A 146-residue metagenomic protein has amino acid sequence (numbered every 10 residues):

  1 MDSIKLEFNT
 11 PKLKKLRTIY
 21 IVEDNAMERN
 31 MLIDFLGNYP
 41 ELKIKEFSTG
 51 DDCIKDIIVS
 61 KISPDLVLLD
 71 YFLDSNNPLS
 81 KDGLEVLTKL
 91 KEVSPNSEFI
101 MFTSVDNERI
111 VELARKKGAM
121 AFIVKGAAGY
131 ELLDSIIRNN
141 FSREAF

Functional and structural regions predicted by a protein language model:
M1-Y20, N25-M31, Y130-F146: Non-catalytic signal-transmission and effector/linker regions of two-component phosphorelay proteins
A26-D51: Two-component/phosphorelay signaling modules centered on CheY-like receiver
E46-L66, D70, D74-S75: Acidic, metal-coordinating helix/loop segments flanking the phosphotransfer/catalytic sites of two-component signaling
V67, F99, F122-I123: Two-component signal transduction core modules
P78-N96: Short amphipathic alpha-helix used as the core "switch/output" element in two-component signaling
E85, V105-I123, E131: Alpha4 helix (beta4-alpha4-beta5 surface) of REC/receiver domains from two-component response regulators
